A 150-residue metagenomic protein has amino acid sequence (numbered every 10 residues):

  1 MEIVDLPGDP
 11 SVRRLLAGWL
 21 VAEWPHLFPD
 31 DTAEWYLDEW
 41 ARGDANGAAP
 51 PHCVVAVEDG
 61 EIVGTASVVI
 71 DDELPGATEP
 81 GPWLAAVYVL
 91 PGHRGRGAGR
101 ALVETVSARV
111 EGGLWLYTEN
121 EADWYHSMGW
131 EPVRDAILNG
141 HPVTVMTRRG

Functional and structural regions predicted by a protein language model:
M1-L16: A short beta-loop-alpha structural element at the N-terminal edge of CoA-dependent acyl/N-acetyltransferase catalytic
A17-D31: Helix-loop element at the rim of GNAT/NAT acetyltransferase active sites that forms part of the acceptor-substrate
G43-P50: Short loop/turn motifs at secondary-structure junctions and domain boundaries
P51, H141-M146: Short hydrophobic/aromatic beta-strand or adjacent loop that forms the aromatic wall/cage of a ligand/substrate-binding
C53-V55, E61-D72, W83, Y88: Conserved beta-strand in the GNAT
H93, G97-T105: Conserved acetyl-CoA pyrophosphate-binding loop and the N-cap/start of the following alpha-helix in GNAT-like
R100, L116-P142: Conserved active-site alpha-helix within GNAT-family acetyltransferase domains
